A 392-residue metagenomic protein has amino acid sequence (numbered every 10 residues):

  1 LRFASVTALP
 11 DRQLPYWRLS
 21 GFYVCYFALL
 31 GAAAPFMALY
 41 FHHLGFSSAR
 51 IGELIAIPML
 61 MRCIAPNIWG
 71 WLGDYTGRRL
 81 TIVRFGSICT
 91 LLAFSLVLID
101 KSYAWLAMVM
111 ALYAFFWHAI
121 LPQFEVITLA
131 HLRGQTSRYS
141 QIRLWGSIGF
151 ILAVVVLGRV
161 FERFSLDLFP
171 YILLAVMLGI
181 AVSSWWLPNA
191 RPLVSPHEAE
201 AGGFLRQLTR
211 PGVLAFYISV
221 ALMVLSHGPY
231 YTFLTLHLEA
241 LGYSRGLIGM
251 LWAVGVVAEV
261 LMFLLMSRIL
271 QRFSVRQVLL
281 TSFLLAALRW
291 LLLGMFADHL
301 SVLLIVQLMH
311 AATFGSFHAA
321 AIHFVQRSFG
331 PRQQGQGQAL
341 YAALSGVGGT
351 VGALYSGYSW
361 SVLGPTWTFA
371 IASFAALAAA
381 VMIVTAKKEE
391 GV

Functional and structural regions predicted by a protein language model:
F3-Q13, L187-V220: Juxtamembrane intracellular "pre-TM" segments in multi-pass secondary transporters
P10-M59, V213-V220, V224-L251: Helix-loop boundary and gating motifs at the non-cytosolic
F41-H42, L72-G73, L144, R159-F164 (+3 more regions): Interfacial helix-cap and linker-helix signal at transmembrane-aqueous boundaries of multi-pass secondary transporters
S48-A49, R133-W145, R245-G246, F329-Y341: Loop-to-transmembrane helix entry/capping segments in MFS-fold secondary transporters and related SLC/MFSD carriers
A65-R78, F161-E162, M262-V275, W360: Helix-to-loop junctions at the C-terminal end of transmembrane segments in multipass secondary transporters
T81-S95, Q277-L292: Structural signature of the two symmetry-related core transmembrane helices
A111-W145: Cytoplasmic helix-loop-helix junction between adjacent transmembrane helices in 12-TM secondary transporters
F169-W185, W367-T385: Symmetry-related core transmembrane helices of the 12-TM Major Facilitator Superfamily/SLC fold
